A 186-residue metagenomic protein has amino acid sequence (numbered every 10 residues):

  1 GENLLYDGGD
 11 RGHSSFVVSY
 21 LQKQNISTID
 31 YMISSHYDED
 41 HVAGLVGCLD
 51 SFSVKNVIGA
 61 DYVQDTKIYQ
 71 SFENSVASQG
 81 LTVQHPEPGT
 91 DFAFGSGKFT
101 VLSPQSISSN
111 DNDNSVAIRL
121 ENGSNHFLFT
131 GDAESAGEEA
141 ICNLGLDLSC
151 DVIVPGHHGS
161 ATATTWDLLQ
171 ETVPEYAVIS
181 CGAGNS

Functional and structural regions predicted by a protein language model:
G1-S186: Non-globular, low-confidence helical/coil segments that flank catalytic cores
